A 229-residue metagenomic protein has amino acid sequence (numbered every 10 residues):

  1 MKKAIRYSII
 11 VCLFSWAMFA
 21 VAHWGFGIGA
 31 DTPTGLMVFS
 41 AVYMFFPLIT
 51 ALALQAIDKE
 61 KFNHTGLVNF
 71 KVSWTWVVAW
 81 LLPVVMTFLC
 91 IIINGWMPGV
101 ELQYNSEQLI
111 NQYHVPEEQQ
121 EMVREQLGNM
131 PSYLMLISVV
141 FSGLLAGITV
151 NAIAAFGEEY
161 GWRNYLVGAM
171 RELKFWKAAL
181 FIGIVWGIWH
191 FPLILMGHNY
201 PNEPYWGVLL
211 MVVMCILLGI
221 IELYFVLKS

Functional and structural regions predicted by a protein language model:
K2-A155, G168, I182: Specific transmembrane helices
L13, L81, F181-I188, L209 (+1 more regions): Hydrophobic residues within alpha-helical transmembrane segments of multi-pass solute transporters/permease subunits
L54, L82, E159, M211-L218: Alpha-helical transmembrane segments of multi-pass membrane transport proteins
E117-L127, G161, L166, I194-P204: Membrane-interface interhelical connector segments
V140-A146, E172, I194-P204: Short juxtamembrane and helix-loop transition motifs at transmembrane-helix boundaries in membrane proteins
G143, N151-F156, G187, M211-I216: Residue-level hotspots within the lipid-embedded alpha helices of multi-pass solute transporters
F156-V185, L223-S229: Membrane-interface helix/loop boundary segments of multi-pass membrane proteins
P204-S229: Functionally important transmembrane alpha-helices
